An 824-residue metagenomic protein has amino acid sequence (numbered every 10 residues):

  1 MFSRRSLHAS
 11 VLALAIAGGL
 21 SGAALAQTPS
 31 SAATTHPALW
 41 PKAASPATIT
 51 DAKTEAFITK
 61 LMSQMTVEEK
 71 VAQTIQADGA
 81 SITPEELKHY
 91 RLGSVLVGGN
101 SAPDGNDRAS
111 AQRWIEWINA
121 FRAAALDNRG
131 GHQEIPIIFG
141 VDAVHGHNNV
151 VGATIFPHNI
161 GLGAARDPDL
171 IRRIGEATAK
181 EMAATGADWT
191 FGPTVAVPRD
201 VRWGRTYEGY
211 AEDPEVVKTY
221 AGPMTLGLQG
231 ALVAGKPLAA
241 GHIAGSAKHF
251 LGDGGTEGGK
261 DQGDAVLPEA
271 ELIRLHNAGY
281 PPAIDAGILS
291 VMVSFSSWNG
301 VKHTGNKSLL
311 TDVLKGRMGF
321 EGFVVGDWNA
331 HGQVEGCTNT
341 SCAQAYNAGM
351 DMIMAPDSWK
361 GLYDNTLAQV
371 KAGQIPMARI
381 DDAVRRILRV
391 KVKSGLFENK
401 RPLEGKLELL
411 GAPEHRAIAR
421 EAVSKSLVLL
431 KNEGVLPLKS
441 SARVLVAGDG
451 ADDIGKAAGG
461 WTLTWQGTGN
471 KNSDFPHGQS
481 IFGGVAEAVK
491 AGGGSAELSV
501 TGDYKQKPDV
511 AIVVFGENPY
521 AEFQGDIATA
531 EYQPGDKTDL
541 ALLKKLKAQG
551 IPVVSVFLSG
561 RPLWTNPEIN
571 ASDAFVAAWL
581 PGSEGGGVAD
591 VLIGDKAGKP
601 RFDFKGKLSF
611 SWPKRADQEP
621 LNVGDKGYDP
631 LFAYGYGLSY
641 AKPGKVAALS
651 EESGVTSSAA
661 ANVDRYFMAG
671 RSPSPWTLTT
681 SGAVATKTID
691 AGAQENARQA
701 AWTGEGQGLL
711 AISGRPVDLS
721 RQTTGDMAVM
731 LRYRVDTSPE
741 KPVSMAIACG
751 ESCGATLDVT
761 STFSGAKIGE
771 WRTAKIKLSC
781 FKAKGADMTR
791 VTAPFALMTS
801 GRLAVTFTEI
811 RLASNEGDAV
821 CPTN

Functional and structural regions predicted by a protein language model:
M1-L25: Gram-negative bacterial Sec-dependent N-terminal signal peptides
F2, A26-R665, G670: Glycoside hydrolase catalytic-domain context in secreted enzymes
H36, F515, L812-N824: Short, low-complexity, Pro/Ser/Thr/Gly-rich segments in the mature regions of secreted, periplasmic
I387, L445, L592, V729-Y733 (+1 more regions): Buried hydrophobic-core signal for structured, non-transmembrane domains
A647-G692, A819-N824: Extracellular carbohydrate-recognition regions
T680-G714: Short carbohydrate-recognition loop motifs
G706-G785, T799-D818: Extracellular ligand-binding interfaces
A783-P794: Noncatalytic modules at the cell exterior or secretory-pathway interfaces, chiefly beta-strand-rich lectin/adhesion
